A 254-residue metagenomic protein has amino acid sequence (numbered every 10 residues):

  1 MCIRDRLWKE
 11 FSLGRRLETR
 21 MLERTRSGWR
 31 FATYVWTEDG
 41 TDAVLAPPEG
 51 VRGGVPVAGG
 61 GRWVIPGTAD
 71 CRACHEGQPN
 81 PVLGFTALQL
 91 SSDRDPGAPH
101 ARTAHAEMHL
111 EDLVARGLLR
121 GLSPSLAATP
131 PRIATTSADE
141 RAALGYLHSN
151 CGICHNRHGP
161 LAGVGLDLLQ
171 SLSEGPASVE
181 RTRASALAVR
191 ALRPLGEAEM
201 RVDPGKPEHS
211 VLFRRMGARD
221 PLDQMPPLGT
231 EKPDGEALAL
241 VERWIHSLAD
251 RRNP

Functional and structural regions predicted by a protein language model:
M1-I3: Conserved small/polar residues in nucleotide/adenosyl-binding loops
R16-P254: Sequence context surrounding c-type heme c attachment/ligation sites in exported
